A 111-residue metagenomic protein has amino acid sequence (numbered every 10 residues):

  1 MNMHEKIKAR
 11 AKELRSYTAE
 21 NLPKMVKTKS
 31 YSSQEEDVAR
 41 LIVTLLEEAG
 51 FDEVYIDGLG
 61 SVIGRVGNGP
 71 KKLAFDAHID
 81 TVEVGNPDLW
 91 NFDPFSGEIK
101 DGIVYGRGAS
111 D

Functional and structural regions predicted by a protein language model:
N2-R107: Acidic/His- and Gly-rich active-site-bordering loop/insert found across diverse amide/peptide-bond hydrolases
S110: Loop-rich non-cytosolic ectodomains and luminal regions
